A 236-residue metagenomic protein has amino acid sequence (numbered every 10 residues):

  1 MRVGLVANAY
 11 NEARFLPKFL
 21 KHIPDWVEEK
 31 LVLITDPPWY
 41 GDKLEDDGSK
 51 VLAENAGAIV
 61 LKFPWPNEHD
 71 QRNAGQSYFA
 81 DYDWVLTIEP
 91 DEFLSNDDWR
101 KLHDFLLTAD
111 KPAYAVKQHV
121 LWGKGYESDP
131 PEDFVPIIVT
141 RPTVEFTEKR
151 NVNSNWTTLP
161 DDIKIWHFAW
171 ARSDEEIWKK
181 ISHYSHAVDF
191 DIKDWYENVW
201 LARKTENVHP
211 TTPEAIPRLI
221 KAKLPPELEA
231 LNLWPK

Functional and structural regions predicted by a protein language model:
M1, A80: Polar, enzyme-active/binding microenvironments
R2-K21, D36-P37: Active-site beta-to-alpha loop of glycosyltransferases that engages the nucleotide-sugar donor
K21-K62: Acidic donor-binding segment of Leloir-type glycosyltransferases
T35, I88-E89: Active-site acidic Asp-centered loop
K62-E68: Short, acidic/glycine-rich phosphate-metal binding loop used to engage nucleotide
E68-Q76, F93-K236: Catalytic-site signature of metal-activated, phosphate-bearing donor transferases, centered on the GT-A/GT-A-like
V85: Short aromatic/hydrophobic "clamp" motif used to bind/position activated sugar donors
